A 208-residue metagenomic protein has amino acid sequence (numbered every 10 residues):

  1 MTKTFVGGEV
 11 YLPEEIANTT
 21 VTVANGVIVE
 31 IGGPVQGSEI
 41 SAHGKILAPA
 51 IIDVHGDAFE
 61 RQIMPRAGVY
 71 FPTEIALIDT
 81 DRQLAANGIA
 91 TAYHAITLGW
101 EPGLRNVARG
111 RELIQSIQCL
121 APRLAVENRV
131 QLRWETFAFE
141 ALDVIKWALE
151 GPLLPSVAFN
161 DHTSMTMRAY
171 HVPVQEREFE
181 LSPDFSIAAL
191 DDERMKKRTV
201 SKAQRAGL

Functional and structural regions predicted by a protein language model:
T2-T4, V10-A48: Histidine-rich, glycine-flanked metal-binding segment
G7-G8, H43, A50, A95-I96 (+2 more regions): Fold-independent oxyanion-binding glycine-rich loops and adjacent beta-strand/coil segments at enzyme active sites
T22, D53, R129: Short, conserved beta-strand segments within well-ordered enzyme catalytic domains that often line or immediately flank
G37-S38, A42-K45, L77-Q83, A141-V157: Short amphipathic alpha-helices and their capping/turn segments at secondary-structure boundaries
H43-L113: Metal-associated gating/positioning segment near the N- to mid-region
L98-L208: Metal-coordinating catalytic core of metallo-dependent amide/deamination hydrolases
